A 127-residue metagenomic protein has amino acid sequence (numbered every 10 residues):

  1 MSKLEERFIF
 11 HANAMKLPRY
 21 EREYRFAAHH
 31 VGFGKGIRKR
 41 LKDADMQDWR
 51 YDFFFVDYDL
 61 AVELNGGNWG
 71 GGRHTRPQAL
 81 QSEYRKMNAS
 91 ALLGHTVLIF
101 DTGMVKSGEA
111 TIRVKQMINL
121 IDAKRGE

Functional and structural regions predicted by a protein language model:
M1-E127: Nucleic-acid endo/exonuclease domains
